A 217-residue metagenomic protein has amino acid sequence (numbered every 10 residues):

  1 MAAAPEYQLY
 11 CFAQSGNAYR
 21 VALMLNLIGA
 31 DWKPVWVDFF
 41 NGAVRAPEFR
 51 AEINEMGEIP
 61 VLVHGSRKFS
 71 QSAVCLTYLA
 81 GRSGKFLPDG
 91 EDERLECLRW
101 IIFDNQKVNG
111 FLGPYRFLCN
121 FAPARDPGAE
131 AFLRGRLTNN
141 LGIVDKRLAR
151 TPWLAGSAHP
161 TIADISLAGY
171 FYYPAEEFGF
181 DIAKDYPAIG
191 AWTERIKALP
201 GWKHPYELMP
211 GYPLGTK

Functional and structural regions predicted by a protein language model:
M1-A131, G135: GST-like domain detector, emphasizing the conserved glutathione-binding G-site in the N-terminal thioredoxin-like
F12, D38, I162, M209-Y212: Short, solvent-exposed turn/loop segments enriched in Gly/Ser/Thr/Pro and often Arg
M24, A80, Y170-F171, Y206: Active-site-flanking alpha-helical
A51, A198, E207-L208: Phosphate-coordinating loops and pocket residues in cytosolic domains that bind phosphorylated ligands
M56, R82, R150-T151, L199: Structured helix-beta-strand junction loops
V74, A188, G201: Residue-level recognition of oxygen-bearing side chains
W100-A198: GST-like fold's C-terminal all-alpha helical module
W202, E207-K217: C-terminal helix/juxtamembrane-tail motif
